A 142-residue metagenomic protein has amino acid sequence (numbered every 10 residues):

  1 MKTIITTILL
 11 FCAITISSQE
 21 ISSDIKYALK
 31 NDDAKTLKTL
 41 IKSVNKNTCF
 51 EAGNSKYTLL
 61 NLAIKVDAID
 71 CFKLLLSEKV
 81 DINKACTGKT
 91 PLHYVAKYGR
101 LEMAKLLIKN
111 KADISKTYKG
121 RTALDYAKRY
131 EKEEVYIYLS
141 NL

Functional and structural regions predicted by a protein language model:
I4-A13: Sec-dependent N-terminal signal peptides
E20-Y27, C49-L60, K84-P91, T117-T122: Ankyrin-repeat boundary/"N-cap" motif
K35-T36, D70-C71, E102-M103, E134-Y138: Conserved ankyrin/ankyrin-like repeat signature
I41-K46, K73-D81, K105-D113, Y138-L142: Ankyrin repeat domain, specifically the short helix-to-loop turn at the C-terminus of the second helix of each repeat
I41-L74: N-terminal, post-signal-peptide region of Sec/Tat-exported proteins
I114-L142: Leucine-rich solenoid repeat scaffolds
